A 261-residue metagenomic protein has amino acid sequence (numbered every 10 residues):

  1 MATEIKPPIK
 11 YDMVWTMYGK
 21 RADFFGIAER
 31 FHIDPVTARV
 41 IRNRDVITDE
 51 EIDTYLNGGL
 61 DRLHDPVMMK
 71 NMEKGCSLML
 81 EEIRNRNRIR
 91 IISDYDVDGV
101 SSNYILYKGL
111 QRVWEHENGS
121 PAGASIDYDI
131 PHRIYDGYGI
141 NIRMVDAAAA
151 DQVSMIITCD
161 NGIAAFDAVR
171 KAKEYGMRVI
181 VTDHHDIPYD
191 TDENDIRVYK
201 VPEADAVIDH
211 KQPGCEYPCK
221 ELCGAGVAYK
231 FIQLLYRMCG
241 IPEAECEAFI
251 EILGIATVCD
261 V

Functional and structural regions predicted by a protein language model:
M1-V261: Replace "Mg2+/Mn2+-dependent" with "divalent metal-dependent
